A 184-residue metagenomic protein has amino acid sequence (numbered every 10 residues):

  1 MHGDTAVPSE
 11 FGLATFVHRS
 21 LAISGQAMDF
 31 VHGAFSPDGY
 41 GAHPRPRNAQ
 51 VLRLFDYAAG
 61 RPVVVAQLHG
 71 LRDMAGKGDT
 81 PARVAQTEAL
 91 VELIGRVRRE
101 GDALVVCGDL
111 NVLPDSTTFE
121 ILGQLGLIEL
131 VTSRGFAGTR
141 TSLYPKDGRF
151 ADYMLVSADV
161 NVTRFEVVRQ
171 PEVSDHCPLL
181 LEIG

Functional and structural regions predicted by a protein language model:
M1-P62, E166-Q170: Structured beta-strand-rich core segments of catalytic domains in phosphoester-bond hydrolases
M1-V17, S36-P37, R99-L104, L110-L180: Active site of divalent-metal-dependent phosphoester/diester hydrolases
T5, A34-P44, L71-A82, L143: Acidic/histidine-rich helix-loop elements that form or flank divalent-metal/phosphate-binding sites at the catalytic
P8, A42-R47, A82-A89, P114 (+1 more regions): Soluble or luminal CAZymes and related metallo-dependent hydrolases
L21, M28, G70, L110 (+2 more regions): Hydrophobic pocket-lining residues within nucleotide cofactor-binding pockets
S24-G25, M74-K77, P114-S116: Short acidic/glycine-rich loop or secondary-structure boundary segments that cap or lie
N48-L68, D79-C107, T118-F119: His/acidic metal-ligating clusters that form di-metal
A66, G70-D79, T163-E166, E182: Membrane-proximal envelope and lipid/glycan-remodeling enzymes
